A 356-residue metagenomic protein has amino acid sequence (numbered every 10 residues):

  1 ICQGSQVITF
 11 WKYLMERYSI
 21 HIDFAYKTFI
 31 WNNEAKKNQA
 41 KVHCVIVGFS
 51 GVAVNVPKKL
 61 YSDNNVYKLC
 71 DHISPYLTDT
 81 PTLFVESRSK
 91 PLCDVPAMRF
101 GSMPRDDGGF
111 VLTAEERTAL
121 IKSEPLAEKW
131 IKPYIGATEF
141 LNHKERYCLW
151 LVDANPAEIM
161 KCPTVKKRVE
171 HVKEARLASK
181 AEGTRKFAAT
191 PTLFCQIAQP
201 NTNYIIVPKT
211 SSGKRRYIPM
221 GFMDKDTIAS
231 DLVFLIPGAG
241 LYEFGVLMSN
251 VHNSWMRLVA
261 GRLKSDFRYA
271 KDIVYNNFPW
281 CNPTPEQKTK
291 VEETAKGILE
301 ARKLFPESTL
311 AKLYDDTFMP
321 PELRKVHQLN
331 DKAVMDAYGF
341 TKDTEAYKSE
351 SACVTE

Functional and structural regions predicted by a protein language model:
I1-A127, N142-R146, N155-M160, D224-V233 (+3 more regions): Signature of N6-adenine DNA methyltransferases within the class I
I1-Q3, F29, G51-A53, E139 (+7 more regions): Short, flexible loop/turn elements at secondary-structure junctions
L14-F24, G51-N55, E139, K173-K180 (+5 more regions): A generic secondary-structure signal for well-formed alpha-helical elements
K27, S212-T227, G245, S254-S265: Short, ligand-facing micro-motifs at secondary-structure edges
I46-G48, Y134, C148, R168 (+6 more regions): Structured core elements
L83-L232, A346-E356: Segments forming glycine/polar-rich beta-alpha architectures that bind adenosine-containing cofactors
T164-V172, Y275-E356: Non-catalytic DNA-recognition/assembly elements of restriction-modification systems
F234-N276, T284-E293, G297, A301: Basic, amphipathic alpha-helical recognition segments used for DNA target recognition
